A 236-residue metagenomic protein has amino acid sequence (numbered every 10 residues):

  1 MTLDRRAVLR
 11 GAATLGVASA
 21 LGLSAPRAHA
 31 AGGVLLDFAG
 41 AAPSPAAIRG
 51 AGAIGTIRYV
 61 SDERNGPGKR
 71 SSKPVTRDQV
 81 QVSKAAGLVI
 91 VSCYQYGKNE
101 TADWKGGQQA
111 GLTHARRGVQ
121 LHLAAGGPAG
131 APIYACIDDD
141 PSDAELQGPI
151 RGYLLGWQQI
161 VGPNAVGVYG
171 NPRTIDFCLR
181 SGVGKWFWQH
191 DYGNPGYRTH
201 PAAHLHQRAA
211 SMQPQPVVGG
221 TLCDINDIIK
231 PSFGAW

Functional and structural regions predicted by a protein language model:
M1-G16: N-terminal secretory signal peptides and thylakoid transit peptides that target proteins across membranes
S19-A31: C-terminal region of N-terminal signal peptides and the immediate post-cleavage residues of exported proteins
A31-A41, P45-I48, I175-W236: Functionally critical loop-and-helix segments that line ligand-binding/catalytic clefts of soluble enzyme domains
V34-L36, T56-R58, I90-C93, I133 (+2 more regions): Hydrophobic faces of well-ordered beta-strands that scaffold small-molecule active sites in alpha/beta enzyme cores
G40, R58-S142: Substrate-binding cleft of extracellular glycoside hydrolase catalytic domains
P45, V80, A115-V119, I150-Q158: Generic structural signal for well-ordered alpha-helices, preferentially at hydrophobic/aromatic core positions
D139-V161: Active-site cleft segment of glycoside hydrolase catalytic domains centered on the general acid/base Glu
N164-I175: Aromatic-lined carbohydrate-recognition surfaces of secreted/lumenal glycan-active proteins
